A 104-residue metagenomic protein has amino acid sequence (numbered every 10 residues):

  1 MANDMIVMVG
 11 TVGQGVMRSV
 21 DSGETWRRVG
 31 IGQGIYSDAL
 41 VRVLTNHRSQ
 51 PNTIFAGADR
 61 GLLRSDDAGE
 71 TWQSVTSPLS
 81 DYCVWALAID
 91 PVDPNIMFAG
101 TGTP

Functional and structural regions predicted by a protein language model:
M1-P104: Extracellular glycan-interacting surfaces
